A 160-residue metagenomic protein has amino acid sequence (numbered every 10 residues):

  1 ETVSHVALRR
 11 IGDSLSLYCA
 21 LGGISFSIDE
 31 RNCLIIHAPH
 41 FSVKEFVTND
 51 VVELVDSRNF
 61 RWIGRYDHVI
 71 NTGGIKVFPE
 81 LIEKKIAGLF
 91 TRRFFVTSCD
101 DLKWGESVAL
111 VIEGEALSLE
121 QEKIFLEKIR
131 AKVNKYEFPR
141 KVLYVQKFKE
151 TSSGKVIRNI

Functional and structural regions predicted by a protein language model:
E1-N59, Y66-V69: Conserved AMP-binding/adenylate-forming
G22-I24, N32, E106-V108, R140 (+1 more regions): Change "...and in nucleic-acid phosphodiester-cleaving endonucleases..." to "...and in nucleic-acid processing enzymes
S27, T97, V142-V145: General small-molecule cofactor/ligand-binding pocket signal
E30, D56, K103, T151-S152: Short, ordered coil/turn segments that flank beta-strands lining enzyme active or ligand-binding pockets
I35, R61-I63, T151, V156-I157: Generic structural signal for well-ordered beta-strand positions
K44-E137: AMP-binding/adenylate-forming catalytic core of the ANL superfamily
V51, R158-I160: A short, well-structured catalytic beta-strand-centered motif of the EAL phosphodiesterase domain for c-di-GMP
V133-K155: AMP-binding/adenylate-forming catalytic domain of the ANL superfamily
